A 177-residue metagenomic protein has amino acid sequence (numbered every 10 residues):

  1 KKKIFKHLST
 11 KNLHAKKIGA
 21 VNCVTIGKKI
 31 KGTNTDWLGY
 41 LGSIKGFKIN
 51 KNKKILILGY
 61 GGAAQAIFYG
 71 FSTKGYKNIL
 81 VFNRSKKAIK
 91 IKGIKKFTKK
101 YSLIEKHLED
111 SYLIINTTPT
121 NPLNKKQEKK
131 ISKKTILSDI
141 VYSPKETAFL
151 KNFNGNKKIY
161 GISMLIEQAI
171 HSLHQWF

Functional and structural regions predicted by a protein language model:
K1-F47, P144, N152: Phosphate/diphosphate ligand-binding glycine-rich loop within oxidoreductases
C23, I136-F177: Rossmann-fold NAD(P)-binding glycine/threonine-rich loop
I49-K51, T73-G75, Q127-T135: Short, conserved loop/helix-junction motifs that constitute active-site signature segments in enzyme catalytic cores
G59-G61: Glycine-rich Rossmann-fold phosphate-binding loop(s) that bind the pyrophosphate of adenine dinucleotide cofactors
A64-Q65: N-terminal Rossmann-fold NAD(P) dinucleotide-binding loop
K74-K95: NAD(P)-binding Rossmann-fold cofactor-contacting core
E105-K126, S138-Y142: Rossmann-like NAD(P)-binding element
